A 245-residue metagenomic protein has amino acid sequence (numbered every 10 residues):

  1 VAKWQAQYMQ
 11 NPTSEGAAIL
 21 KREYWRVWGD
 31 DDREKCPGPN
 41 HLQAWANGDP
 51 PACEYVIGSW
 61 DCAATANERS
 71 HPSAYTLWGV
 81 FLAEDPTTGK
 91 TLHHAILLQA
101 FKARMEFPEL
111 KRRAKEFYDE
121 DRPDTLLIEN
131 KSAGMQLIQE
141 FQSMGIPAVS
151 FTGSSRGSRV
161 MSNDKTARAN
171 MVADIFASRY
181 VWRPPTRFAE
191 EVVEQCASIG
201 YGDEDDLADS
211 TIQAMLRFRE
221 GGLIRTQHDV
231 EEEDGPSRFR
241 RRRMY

Functional and structural regions predicted by a protein language model:
V1-C62: ATPase catalytic-site recognition across NTP-hydrolyzing enzymes
K3-P12, A18-W25, E129, P184-F188 (+2 more regions): Short coil/turn segments at secondary-structure boundaries
N11-E15, A74-T76, F81-G202, R243-Y245: Mg2+-dependent endonuclease catalytic cores in nucleic-acid-processing enzymes, primarily RNase H-like
A17-L20, A214-Y245: Acidic two-metal-ion nuclease catalytic site recognized across multiple nuclease folds, prominently DnaQ/RNase D-T
A44-A52, T65-R69, G89, E116-E120: Short, conserved, surface-exposed binding loops centered on an aromatic residue
D49-F81, S210: Gly/Thr-rich phosphate-binding beta-strand-loop-beta motif of the actin/hexokinase/Hsp70
I57-S59, Y180-W182, H228: Short hydrophobic beta-strand segments
V192-R219: Charged alpha-helix within mobile-element recombinases
